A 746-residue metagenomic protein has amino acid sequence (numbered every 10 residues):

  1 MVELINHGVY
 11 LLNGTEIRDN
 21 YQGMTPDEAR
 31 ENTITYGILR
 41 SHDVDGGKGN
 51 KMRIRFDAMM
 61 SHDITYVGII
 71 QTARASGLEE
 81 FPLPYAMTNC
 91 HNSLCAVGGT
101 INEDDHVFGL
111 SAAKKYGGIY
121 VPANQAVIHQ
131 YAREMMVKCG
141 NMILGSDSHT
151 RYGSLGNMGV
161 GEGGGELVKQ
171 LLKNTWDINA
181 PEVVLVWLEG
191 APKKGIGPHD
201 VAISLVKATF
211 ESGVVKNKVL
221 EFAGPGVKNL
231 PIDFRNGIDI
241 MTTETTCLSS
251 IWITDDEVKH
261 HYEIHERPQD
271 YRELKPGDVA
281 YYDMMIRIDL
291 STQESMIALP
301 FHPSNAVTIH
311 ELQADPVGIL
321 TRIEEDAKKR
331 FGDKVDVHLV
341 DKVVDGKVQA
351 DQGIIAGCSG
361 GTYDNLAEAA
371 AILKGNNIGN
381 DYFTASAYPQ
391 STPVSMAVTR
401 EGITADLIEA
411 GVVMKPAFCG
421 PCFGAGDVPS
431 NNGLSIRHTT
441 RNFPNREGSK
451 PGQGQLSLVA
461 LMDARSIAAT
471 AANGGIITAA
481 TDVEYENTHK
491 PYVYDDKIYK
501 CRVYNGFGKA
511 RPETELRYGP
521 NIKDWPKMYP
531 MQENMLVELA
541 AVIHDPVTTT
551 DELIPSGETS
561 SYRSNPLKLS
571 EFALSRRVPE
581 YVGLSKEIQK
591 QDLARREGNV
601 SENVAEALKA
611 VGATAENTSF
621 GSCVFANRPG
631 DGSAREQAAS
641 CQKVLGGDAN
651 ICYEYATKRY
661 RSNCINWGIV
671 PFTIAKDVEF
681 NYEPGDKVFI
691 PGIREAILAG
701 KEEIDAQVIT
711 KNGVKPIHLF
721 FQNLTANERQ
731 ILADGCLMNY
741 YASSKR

Functional and structural regions predicted by a protein language model:
M1-R746: Fe-S-dependent hydro-lyases/dehydratases of central metabolism
